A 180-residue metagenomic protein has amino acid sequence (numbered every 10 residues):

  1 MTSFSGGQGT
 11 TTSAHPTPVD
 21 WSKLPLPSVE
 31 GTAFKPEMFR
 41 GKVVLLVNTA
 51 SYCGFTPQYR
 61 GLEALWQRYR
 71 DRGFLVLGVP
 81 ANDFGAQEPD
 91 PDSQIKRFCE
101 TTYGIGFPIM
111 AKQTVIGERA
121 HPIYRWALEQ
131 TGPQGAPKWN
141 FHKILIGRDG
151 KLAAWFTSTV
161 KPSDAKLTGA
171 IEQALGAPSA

Functional and structural regions predicted by a protein language model:
T2-E37, P57: N-terminal "domain-start" segment that seeds a small globular fold
S28, N48-Y52: Amphipathic alpha-helical repeat scaffolds
F39-V44: Proline/glycine-enriched tight loop/beta-turn segments at coil->beta junctions that connect or precede beta-strands
L45-T49, G78-P80: Structural cue for short, hydrophobic secondary-structure segments
S51, Q67-D71, E100, G104 (+2 more regions): Sec-exported extracytoplasmic/periplasmic mature domains
F55-A120: Structural microenvironment flanking redox-active thiols in thiol-disulfide oxidoreductases
P122-R125, E129-A180: Thiol-/selenol-based redox modules, centered on thioredoxin-like and closely related oxidoreductase domains
